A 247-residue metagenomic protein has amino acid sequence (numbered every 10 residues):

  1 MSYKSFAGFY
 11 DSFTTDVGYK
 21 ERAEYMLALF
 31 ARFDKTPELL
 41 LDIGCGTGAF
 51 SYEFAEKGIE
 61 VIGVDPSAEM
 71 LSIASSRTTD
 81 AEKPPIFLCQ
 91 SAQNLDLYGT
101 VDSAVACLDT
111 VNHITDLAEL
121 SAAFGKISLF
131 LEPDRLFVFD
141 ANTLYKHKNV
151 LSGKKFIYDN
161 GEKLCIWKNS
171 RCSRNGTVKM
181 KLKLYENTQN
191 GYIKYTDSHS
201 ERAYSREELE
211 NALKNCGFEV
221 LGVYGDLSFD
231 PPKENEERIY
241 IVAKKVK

Functional and structural regions predicted by a protein language model:
M1-T36: Conserved class I S-adenosyl-L-methionine
L41, G48-N94: Class I SAM-dependent methyltransferase SAM/SAH-binding core
D96-S103: A short acidic, Gly/Pro-enriched loop at the edge of an enzyme's catalytic core that lines a small-molecule cofactor
C107-D109: Residues lining the SAM
N112-I114: A short His-aromatic
S121-P133: A short glycine-rich, Lys/Arg-flanked "PGG" loop and its adjoining helix->strand segment in the class I
V138-N211: SAM-dependent methyltransferase
R202, R206-K247: C-terminal lobe and adjacent flexible extensions of AdoMet/dcAdoMet transferase-like proteins
